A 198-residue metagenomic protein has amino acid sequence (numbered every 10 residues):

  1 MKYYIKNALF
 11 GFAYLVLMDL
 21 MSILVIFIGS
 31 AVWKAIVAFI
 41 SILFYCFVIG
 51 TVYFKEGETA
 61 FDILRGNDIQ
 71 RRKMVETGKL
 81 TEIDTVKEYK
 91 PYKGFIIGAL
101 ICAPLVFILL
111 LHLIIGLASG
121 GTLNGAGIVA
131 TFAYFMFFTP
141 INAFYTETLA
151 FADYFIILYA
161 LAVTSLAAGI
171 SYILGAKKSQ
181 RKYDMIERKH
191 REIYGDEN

Functional and structural regions predicted by a protein language model:
M1-L9, T81-F107, A150-I156: Loop-to-transmembrane boundary segments
M1-M74: N-terminal first transmembrane alpha-helix
L20-W33, L111-G120, F144-T148: Juxtamembrane "helix-exit" motif on the non-cytosolic side of transmembrane helices
T51-L64, I115-T122, I170-M185: Juxtamembrane/interface segments at transmembrane-helix termini
R65-R71, S179-N198: Short, highly charged, low-complexity non-transmembrane loops/tails of multi-pass membrane proteins
Q70-Y92, N142-T146: Short membrane-interface loop/juxtamembrane segments of multi-pass integral membrane proteins
K93-V129: Hydrophobic alpha-helical membrane-insertion segments
A133-L166: Hydrophobic alpha-helical transmembrane segments
